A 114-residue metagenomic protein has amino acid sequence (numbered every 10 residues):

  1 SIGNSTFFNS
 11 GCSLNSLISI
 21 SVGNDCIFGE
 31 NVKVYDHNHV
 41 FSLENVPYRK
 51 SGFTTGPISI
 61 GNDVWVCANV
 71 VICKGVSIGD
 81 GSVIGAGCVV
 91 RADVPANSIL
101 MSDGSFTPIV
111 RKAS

Functional and structural regions predicted by a protein language model:
S1-V76, D103-A113: Flexible, glycine/small-residue-enriched loop-and-beta-strand segment within the central core of proteins
V76-S105: C-terminal/domain-terminus segments
